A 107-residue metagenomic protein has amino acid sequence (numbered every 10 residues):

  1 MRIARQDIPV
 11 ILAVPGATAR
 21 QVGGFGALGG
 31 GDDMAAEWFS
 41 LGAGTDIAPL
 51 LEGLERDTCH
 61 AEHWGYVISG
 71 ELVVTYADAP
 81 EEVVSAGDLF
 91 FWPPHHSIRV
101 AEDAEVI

Functional and structural regions predicted by a protein language model:
M1-P49, E55-R56: A short, N-terminal "cap"/entry segment at the start of jelly-roll beta-barrel domains of the cupin/DSBH fold
R5, A19, A36-W38, W64 (+3 more regions): Conserved hydrophobic/aromatic beta-strand scaffold that supports enzyme active sites
D32, P94-I107: Ligand-binding loop in jelly-roll beta-barrel domains
G44, S69-E71, A79, P93-H95 (+1 more regions): A generic structural motif
A48-C59, Y76, R99: Short histidine-centered beta-strand/loop micro-motifs that create catalytic or ligand/metal-coordination sites
D57-V74: Short, conserved beta-strand element in jelly-roll/cupin
Y76-H96: Short acidic-glycine-tyrosine-enriched beta hairpin
